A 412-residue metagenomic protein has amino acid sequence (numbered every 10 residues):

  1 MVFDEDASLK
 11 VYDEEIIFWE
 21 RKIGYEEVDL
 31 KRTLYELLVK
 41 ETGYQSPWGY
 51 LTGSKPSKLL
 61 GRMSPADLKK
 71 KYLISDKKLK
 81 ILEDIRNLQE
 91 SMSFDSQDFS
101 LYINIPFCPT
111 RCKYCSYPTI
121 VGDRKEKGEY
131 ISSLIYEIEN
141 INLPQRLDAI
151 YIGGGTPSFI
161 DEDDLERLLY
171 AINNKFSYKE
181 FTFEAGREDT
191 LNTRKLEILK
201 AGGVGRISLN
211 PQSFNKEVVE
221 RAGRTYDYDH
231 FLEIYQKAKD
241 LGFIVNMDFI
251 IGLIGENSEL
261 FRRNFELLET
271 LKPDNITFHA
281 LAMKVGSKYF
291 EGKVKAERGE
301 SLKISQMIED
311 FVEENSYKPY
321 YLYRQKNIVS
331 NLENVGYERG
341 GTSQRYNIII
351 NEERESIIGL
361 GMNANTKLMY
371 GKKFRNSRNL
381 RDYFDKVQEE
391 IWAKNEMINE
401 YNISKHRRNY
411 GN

Functional and structural regions predicted by a protein language model:
M1-S57, R62-P65, G340-N412: Radical SAM enzyme core and accessory elements
L9, I103, I207-L209: Short beta-strand motif preference
L38-S57, R62-L101: N-terminal [4Fe-4S]-dependent radical SAM core
S96-E129: Canonical Radical SAM [4Fe-4S] cluster-binding loop centered on the CxxxCxxC motif and its immediate flanking residues
S100, A149, E180, N275 (+2 more regions): Beta-sheet entry/capping signal
T119-M307: Conserved non-cysteine loop/helix-boundary elements of the Radical SAM core domain that shape
E217, R221, I251-S258, D274-R298 (+2 more regions): Flexible glycine/acidic-rich beta-alpha junction loops that bind and position SAM and/or redox cofactors in anaerobic
L302-Y323: TRNA-binding/sensing appendages of the translation machinery
